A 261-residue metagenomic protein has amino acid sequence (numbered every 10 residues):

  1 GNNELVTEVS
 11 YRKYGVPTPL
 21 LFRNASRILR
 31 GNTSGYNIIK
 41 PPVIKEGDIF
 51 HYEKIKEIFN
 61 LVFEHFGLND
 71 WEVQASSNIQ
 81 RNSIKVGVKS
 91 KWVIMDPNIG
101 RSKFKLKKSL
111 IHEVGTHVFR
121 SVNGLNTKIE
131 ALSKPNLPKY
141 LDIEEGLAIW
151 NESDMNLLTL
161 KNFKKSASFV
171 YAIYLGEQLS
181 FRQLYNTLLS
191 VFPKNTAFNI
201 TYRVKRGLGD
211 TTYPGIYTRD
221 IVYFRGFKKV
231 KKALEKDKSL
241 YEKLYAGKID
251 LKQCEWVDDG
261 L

Functional and structural regions predicted by a protein language model:
G1-F104: Contiguous, non-catalytic segments that form substrate-binding/exosite surfaces or channel walls
N78, V93-I94, Y140, K161 (+2 more regions): Primarily short, surface-exposed interaction patches in extracytoplasmic proteins
K85-W92, F119-G124, A197-R203: Active-site-adjacent bridging/hinge elements
S102, L106-K107, I111, K139-E144 (+1 more regions): Secondary-structure capping and boundary motifs in well-ordered enzyme cores
F104, F119-E144: Post-HEXXH active-site segment of zinc metalloproteases
L110-F119: Active-site His/Glu-centered metal-binding helix of metallohydrolases
K134-I173, G226: Post-HExxH zinc-binding segment in Zn-dependent metallohydrolases
N162-L261: Conserved alpha-helical "signature site" that marks functionally important helical segments or helix/loop junctions
